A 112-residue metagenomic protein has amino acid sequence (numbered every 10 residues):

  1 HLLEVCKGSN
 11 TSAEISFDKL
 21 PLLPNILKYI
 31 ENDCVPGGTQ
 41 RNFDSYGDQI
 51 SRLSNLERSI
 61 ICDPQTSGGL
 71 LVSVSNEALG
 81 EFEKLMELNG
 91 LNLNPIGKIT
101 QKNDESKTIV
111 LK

Functional and structural regions predicted by a protein language model:
H1-K112: Glycine-/charge-enriched secondary-structure boundary and capping motifs
